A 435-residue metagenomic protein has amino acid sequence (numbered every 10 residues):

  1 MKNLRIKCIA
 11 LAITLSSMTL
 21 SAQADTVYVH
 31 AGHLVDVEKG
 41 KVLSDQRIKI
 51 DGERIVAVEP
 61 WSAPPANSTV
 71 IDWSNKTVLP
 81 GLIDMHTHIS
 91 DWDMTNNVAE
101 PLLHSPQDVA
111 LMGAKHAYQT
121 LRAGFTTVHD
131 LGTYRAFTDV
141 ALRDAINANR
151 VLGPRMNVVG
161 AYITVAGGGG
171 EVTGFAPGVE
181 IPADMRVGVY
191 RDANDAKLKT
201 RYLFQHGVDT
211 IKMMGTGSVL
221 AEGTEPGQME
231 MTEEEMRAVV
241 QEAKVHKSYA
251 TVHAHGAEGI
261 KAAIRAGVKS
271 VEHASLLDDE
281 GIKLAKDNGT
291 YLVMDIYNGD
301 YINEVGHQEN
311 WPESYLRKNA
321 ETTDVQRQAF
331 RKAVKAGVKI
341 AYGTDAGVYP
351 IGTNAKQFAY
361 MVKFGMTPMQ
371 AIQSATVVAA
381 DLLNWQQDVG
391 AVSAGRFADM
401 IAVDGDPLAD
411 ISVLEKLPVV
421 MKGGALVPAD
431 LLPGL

Functional and structural regions predicted by a protein language model:
M1-A22: Gram-negative bacterial Sec-dependent N-terminal signal peptides
L34, K39-L79: Histidine-rich, glycine-flanked metal-binding segment
W73-R150, A166-G167, E234, E258 (+1 more regions): Metal-associated gating/positioning segment near the N- to mid-region
I89-V109, A166-M185, V219-E233, N288-T323: Active-site gating loops and adjacent loop-to-helix segments of metal-dependent hydrolytic enzymes
P101, V245-Y249, N310, S314 (+1 more regions): His/Asp/Glu-enriched, well-ordered alpha-helical/loop segment that forms or immediately abuts the divalent-metal
V109-A117, R191-L203, H255-G259: Short, acidic/polar
A114-D139, L152-Y162, V208-V219, Y249 (+3 more regions): Divalent metal-dependent hydrolysis catalytic cores, especially in the metallo-beta-lactamase
D144-Y162, P226-V252, V293-I296: Alpha-helix-loop-beta-strand connector modules within alpha/beta enzyme cores
